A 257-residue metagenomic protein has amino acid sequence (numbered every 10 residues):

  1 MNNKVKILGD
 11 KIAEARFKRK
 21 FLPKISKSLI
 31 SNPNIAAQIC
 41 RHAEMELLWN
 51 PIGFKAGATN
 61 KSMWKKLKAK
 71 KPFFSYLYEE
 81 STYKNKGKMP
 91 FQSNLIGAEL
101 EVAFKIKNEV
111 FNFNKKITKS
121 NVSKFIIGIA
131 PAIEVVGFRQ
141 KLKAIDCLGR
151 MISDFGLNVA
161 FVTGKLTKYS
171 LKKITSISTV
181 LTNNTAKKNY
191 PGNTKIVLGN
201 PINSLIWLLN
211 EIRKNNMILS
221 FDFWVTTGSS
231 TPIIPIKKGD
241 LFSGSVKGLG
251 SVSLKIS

Functional and structural regions predicted by a protein language model:
N2-N200, I206, I233, K238-L241 (+1 more regions): Catalytic-core "active-site belt" of small-molecule-metabolizing enzymes, emphasizing His/Asp/Glu-rich regions
P201-I233: A conserved acidic, glycine/proline-rich C-terminal tail/linker
